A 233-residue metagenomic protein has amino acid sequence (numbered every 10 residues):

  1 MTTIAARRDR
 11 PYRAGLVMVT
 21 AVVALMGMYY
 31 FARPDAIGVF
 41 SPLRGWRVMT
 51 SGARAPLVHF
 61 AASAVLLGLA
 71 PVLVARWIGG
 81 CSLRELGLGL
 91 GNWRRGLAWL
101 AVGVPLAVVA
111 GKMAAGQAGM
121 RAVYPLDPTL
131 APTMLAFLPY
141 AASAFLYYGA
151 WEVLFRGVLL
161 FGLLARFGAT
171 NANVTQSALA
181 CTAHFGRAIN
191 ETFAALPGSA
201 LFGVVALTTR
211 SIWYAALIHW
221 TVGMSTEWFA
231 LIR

Functional and structural regions predicted by a protein language model:
M1-E85, E227-R233: N-terminal, membrane-interfacial amphipathic/helix-forming hydrophobic leader that caps and precedes the first
R10-M18, G52, P56-F60, A64 (+5 more regions): Residue-level signature of transmembrane alpha-helical entry/exit and packing/kink sites in multi-pass membrane
M18, C81-R84, N92, V158 (+1 more regions): Generic structural microfeature
V23-M28, V108-R233: Transmembrane helix-loop-helix hairpins at the membrane interface of multi-pass integral membrane proteins
I37-V58, I78-Y148, A165: Juxtamembrane helix-loop-helix connectors linking adjacent transmembrane helices in multi-pass membrane enzymes
V74-C81, G87-L88, T182-F185, R210: Short, exposed beta-strand "edge-strand" segments with a Pro/Gly-rich flavor and a Y/T-containing core
